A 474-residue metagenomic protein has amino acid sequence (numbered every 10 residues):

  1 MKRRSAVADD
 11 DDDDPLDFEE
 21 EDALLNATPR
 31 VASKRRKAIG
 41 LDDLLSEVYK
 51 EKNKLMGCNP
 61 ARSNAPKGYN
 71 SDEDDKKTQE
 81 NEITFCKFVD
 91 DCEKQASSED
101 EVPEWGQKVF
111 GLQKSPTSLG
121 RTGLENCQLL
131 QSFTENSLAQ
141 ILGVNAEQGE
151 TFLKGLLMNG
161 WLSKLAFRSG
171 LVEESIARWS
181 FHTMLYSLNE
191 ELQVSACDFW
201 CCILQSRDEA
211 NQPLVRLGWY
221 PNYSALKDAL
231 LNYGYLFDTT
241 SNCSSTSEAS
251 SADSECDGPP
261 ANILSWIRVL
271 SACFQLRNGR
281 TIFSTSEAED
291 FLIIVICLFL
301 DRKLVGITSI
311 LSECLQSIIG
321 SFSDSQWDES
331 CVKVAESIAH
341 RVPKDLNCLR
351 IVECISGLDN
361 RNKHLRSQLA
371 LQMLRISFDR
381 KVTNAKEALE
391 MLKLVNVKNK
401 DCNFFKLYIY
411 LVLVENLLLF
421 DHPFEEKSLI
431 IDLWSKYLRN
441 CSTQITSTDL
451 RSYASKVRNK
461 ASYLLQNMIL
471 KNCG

Functional and structural regions predicted by a protein language model:
M1-G474: Extended, charge-rich alpha-helical scaffold/interaction domains
